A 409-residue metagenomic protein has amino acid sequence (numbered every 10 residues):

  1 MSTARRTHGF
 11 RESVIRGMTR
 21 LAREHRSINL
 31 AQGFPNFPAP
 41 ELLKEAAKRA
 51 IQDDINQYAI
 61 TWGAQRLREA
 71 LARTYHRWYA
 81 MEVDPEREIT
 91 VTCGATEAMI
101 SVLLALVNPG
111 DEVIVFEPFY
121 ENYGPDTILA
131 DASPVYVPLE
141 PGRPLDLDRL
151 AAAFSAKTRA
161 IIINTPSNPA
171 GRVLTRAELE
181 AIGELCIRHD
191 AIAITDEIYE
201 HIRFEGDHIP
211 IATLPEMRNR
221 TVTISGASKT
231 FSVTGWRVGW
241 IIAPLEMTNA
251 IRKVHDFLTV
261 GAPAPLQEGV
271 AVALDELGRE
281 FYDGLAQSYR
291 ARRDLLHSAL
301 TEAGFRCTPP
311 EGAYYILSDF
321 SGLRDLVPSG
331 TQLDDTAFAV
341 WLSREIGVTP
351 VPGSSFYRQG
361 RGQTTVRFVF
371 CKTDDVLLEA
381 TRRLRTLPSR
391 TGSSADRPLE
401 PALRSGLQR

Functional and structural regions predicted by a protein language model:
R5-G94, S101, A273-L277, R390-T391 (+1 more regions): N-terminal small-domain helix-loop-helix segment of the aminotransferase-like
H25, A130, R188-H189, A303 (+1 more regions): Helix C-cap/helix->beta junction micro-motif
M81, P328-T331, V340-R409: PLP-dependent enzyme catalytic core of the Aspartate aminotransferase-like
A105-I163, R176: PLP-dependent aminotransferase-like
A132, R188-I192, M217-N219: A short helix->loop->beta-strand "cap" motif at the edges of active sites that frequently abuts
P141-E205: Active-site phosphate-binding strand-loop segment of PLP-dependent enzymes
R220-G312: PLP-dependent aminotransferase class I/II
Y289-R290, A303-E345, V366, R409: Conserved PLP-binding catalytic core of the aspartate aminotransferase-like
